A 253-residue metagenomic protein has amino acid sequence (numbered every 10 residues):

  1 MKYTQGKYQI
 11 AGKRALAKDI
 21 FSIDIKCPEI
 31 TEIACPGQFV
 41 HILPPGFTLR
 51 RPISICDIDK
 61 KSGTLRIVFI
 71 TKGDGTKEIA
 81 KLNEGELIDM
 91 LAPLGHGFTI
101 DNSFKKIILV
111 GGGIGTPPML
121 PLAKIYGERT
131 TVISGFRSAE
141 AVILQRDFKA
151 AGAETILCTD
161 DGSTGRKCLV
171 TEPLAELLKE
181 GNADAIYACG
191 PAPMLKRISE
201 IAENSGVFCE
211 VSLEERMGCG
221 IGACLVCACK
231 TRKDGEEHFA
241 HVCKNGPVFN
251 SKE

Functional and structural regions predicted by a protein language model:
M1-T4, F239-E253: Short, basic/aromatic-enriched C-terminal tail that caps enzymatic domains
K2-E84: Ferredoxin-reductase
G12, D57, L157-T159, V211 (+1 more regions): Structural signal for conserved beta-strand scaffold positions within catalytic alpha/beta enzyme cores
T76-E214: FNR/FR-type flavoprotein reductase catalytic core
P118, A192, E215-P247: Local cysteine-cluster metal-coordination motifs and their immediate loop/turn environment, predominantly Fe-S cluster
